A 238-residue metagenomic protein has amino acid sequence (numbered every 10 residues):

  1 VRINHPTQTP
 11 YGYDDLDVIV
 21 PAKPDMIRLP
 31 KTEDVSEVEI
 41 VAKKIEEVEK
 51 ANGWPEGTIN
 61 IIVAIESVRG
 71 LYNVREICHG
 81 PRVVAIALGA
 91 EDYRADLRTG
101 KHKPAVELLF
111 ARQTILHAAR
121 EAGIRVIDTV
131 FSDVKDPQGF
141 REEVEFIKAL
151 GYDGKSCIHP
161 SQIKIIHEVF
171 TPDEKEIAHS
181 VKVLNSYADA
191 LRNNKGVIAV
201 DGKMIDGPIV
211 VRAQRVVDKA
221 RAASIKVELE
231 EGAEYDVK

Functional and structural regions predicted by a protein language model:
V1-K238: Expand to "…catalyze enediolate/carbanion chemistry for C-C bond making/breaking, isomerization, decarboxylation
